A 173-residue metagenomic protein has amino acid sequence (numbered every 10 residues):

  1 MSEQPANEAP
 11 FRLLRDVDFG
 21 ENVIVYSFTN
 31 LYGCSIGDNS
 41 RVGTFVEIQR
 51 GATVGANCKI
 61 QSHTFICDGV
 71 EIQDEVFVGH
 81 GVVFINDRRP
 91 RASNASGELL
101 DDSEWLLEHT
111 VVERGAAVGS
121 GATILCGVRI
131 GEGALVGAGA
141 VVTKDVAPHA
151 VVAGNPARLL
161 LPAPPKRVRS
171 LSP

Functional and structural regions predicted by a protein language model:
S2-R15, V25-I36, S40-V128, N155-P156 (+1 more regions): Flexible, glycine/small-residue-enriched loop-and-beta-strand segment within the central core of proteins
V128-D145, H149-V151: C-terminal/domain-terminus segments
T143, S172-P173: Short, highly charged low-complexity linear segments
